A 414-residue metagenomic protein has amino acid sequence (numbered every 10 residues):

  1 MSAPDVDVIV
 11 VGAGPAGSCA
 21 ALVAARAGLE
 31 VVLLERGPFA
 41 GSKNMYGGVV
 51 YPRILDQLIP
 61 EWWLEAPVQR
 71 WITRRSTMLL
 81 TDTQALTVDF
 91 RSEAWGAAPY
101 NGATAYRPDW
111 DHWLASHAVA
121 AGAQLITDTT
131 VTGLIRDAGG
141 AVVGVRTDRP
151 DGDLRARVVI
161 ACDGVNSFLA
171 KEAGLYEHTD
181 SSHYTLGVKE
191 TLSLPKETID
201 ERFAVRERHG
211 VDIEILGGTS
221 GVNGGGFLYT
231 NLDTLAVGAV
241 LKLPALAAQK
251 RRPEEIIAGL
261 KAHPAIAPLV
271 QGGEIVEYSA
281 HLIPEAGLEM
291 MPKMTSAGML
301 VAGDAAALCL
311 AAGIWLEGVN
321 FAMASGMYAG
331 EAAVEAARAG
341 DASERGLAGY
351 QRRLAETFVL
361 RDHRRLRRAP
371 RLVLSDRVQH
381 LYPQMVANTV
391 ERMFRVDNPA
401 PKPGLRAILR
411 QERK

Functional and structural regions predicted by a protein language model:
V6-V32: N-terminal Rossmann-like FAD-binding beta1-loop-alpha1 element of flavoenzymes
G12, C162-D163, A302-A305: Short, well-ordered coil/turn residues at beta-beta hairpins and beta-strand->alpha-helix junctions within
A16, F39, N166: Conserved Rossmann-like nucleotide-cofactor binding loop
G37-T83: N-terminal FAD cofactor-binding segment of flavoenzymes
G96-S116, A247-R251: Short beta-strand to alpha-helix junction loop
H117-I266: Predominantly flavin-linked oxidoreductase catalytic cores and closely associated redox partners
T219-V222, L232, A245-F321, S325-M327 (+2 more regions): FAD/FMN-dependent oxidoreductases across multiple families
V334-K414: C-terminal helical "tail/cap" subdomain of flavin- and related membrane-associated enzymes
